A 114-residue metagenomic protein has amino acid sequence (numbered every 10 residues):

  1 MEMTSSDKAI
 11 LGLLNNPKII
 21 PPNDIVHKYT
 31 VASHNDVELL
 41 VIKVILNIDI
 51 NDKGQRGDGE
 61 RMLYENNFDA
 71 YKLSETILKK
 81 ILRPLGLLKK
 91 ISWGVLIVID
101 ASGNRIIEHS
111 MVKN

Functional and structural regions predicted by a protein language model:
T4, K8-K28, K72: Structured alpha/beta or helical-core interaction and ligand-binding surfaces enriched in interleaved
D7, N23-R61, E65, R83-N114: Polar/charged, Gly/Pro-rich intrinsically disordered segments
D7, N66-I81: Well-ordered, non-membrane alpha-helical segments in soluble/globular domains
L13-P17, I77-L85: Conserved short hydrophobic interaction patches
